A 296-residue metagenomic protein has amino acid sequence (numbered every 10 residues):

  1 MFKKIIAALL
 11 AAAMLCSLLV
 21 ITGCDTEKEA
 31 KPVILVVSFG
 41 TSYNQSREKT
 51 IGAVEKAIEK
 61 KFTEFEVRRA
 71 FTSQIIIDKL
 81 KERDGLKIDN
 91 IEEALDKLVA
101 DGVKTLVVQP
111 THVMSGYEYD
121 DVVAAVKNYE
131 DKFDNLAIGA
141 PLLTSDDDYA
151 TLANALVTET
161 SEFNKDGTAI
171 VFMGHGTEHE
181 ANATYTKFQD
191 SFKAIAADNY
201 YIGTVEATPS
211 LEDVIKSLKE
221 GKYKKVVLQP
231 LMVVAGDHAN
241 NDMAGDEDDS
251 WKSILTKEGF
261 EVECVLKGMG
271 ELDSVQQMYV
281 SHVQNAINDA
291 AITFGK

Functional and structural regions predicted by a protein language model:
M1-L10: Positively charged n-region of N-terminal signal peptides that target proteins for export
F2-K3, S17-L18, A30-K31, L272: Low-complexity, intrinsically disordered short peptide segments enriched in small/polar/basic residues
L10, M14-L19: Hydrophobic core
D25-K296: Active-site-proximal alpha-helix that buttresses catalytic centers in soluble enzyme cores
